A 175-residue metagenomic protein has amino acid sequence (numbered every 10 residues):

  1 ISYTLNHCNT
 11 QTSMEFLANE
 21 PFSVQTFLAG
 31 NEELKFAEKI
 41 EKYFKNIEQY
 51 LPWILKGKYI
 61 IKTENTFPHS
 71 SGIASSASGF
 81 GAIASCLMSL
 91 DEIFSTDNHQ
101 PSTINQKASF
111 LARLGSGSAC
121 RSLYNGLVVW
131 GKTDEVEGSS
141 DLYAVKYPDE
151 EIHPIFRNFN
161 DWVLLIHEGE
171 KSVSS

Functional and structural regions predicted by a protein language model:
I1-S71, S85-S95, P101-S102, I166: ATP-binding N-lobe of GHMP and related small-molecule kinases
I83, L87-L90, L123, V136: Amphipathic, positively biased hydrophobic alpha-helical segments used for protein targeting and membrane insertion
H99-S175: ATP-dependent small-molecule kinase catalytic core of the GHMP/sugar-kinase superfamily and closely related
